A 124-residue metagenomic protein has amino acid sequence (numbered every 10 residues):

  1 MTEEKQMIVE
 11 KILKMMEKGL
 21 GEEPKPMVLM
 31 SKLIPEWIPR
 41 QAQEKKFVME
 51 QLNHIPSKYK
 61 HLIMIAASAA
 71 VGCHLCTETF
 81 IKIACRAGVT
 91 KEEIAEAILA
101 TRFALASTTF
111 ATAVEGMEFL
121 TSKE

Functional and structural regions predicted by a protein language model:
M1-K58, T112-E124: Acidic, glycine/proline-rich low-complexity segments that act as flexible tails and inter-domain linkers
I38-P39, T79-E93: Iron-sulfur (Fe-S) cluster-binding segments and ferredoxin-like electron-carrier domains, especially [2Fe-2S]
K46, M64, I81-C85, I98: Amphipathic alpha-helical segments within well-ordered protein domains
K58-L62, C76, E93: Residue-level detector of well-ordered alpha-helical segments, enriched for hydrophobic/aromatic packing positions
I63, A67-T79: Short, thiol/selenol-centered motifs that function as redox-active sites or metal-ligating centers
E92-A100: Beta-strand segments within the central parallel beta-sheet cores of soluble alpha/beta enzyme folds
L99-G116: Short Fe-S-cluster ligation motifs
